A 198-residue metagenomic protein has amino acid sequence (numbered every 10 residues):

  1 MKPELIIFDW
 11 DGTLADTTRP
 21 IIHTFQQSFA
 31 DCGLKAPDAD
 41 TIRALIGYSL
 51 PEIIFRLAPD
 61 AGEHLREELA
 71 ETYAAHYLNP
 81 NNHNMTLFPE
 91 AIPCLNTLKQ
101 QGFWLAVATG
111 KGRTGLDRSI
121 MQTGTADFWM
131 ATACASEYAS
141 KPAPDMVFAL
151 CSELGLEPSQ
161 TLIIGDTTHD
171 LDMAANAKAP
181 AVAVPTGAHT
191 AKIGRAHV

Functional and structural regions predicted by a protein language model:
M1-A44, A58-D60: Active-site neighborhood of HAD-like aspartate-dependent phosphohydrolases
K2, N79-V107, R113-I120, P144: Short, acidic loop-to-helix structural element flanking the phosphoryl-transfer center in phosphate-processing enzymes
L5, K141-L171: Conserved Lys-Pro-Asp/Glu-containing loop-to-beta segment of HAD-superfamily phosphomonoesterases, centered on
A36-T41, H64-L65, D127-A131, P158-L162: Short acidic capping loops at alpha-helix termini that bridge into adjacent secondary structure
L45, T125-K141: A short, structured active-site edge motif that brings together acidic residues
I46-N79, P89-I92, T97-K99: A metal-dependent, Asp-based hydrolase signature
L162-R195: Acidic, Mg2+-coordinating phosphoryl-transfer loop and its flanking beta/alpha structural elements, shared across
